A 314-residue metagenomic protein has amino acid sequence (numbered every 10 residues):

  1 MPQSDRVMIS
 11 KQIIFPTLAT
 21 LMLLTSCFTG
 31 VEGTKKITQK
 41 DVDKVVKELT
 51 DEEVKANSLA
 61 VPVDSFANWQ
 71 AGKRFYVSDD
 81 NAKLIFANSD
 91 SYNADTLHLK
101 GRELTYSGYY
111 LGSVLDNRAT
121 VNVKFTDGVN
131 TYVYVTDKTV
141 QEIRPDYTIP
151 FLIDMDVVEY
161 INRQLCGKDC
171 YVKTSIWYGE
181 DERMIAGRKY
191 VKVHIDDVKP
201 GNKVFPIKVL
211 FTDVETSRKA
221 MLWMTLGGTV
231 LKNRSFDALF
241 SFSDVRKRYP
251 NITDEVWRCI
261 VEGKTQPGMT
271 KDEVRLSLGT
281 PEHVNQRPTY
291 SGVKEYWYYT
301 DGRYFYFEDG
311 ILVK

Functional and structural regions predicted by a protein language model:
D5-T17: Bacterial N-terminal signal peptides that target proteins for export
L24-S26: C-terminal motif of bacterial Sec signal peptides marking the signal peptidase cleavage site
F28-A71, N93-G101, G108-K314: Residues within mature, well-folded domains
R74-Y76: Conserved long hydrophobic alpha-helices within structured protein cores
F86-N88: A composition-biased, non-transmembrane "mature-region" signal
